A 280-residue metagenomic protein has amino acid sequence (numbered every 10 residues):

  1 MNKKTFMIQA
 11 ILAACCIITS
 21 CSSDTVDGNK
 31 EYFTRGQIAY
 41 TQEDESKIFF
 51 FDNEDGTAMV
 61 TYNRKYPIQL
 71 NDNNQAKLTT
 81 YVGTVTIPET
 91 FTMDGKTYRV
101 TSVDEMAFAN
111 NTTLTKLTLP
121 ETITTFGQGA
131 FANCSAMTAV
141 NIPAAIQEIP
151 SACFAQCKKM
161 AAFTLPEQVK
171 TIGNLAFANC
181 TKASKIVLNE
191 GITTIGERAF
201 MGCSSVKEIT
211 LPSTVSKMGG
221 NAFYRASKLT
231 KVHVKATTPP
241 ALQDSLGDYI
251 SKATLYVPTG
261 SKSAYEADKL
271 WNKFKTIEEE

Functional and structural regions predicted by a protein language model:
M1-T5, C16-S46: Bacterial Sec-dependent N-terminal signal peptides
A13-A14, T19, A132, S151 (+3 more regions): Secreted/extracellular small peptides and ectodomain modules produced from precursors
A39-A76: GGW-centered surface loops in extracellular recognition modules
N73-N74, T79-S102, T112-T125, S135-E148 (+6 more regions): Structural signature of tandem-repeat unit edges
E105-A107, G127-A130, P150-C153, G173-A176 (+3 more regions): Consensus positions within tandem repeat domains that build extended binding/scaffold surfaces
D268-K273: Helix-loop-beta element that forms the nucleotide-linked donor phosphate-binding surface in glycosyltransferases
